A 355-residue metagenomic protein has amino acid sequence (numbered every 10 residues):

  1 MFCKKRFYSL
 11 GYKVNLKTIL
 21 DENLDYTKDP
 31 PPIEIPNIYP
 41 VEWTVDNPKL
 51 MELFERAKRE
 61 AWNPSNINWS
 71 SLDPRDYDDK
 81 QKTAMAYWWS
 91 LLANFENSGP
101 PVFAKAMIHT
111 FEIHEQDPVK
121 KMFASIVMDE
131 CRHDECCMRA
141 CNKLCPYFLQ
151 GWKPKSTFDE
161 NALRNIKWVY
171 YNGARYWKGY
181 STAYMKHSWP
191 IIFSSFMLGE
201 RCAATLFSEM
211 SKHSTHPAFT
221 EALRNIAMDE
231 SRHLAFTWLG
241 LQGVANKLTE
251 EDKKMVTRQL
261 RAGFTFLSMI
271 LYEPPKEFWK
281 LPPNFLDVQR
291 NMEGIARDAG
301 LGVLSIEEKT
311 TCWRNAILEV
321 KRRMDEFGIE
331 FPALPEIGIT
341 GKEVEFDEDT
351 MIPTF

Functional and structural regions predicted by a protein language model:
M1-K121, K143-I191, L248-F355: Terminal targeting/low-complexity segments that flank the catalytic cores of oxidoreductases
L92-P100, I126-C141, Y170, F193-A204 (+2 more regions): Alpha-helical transition-metal enzyme core signature, strongest for iron centers
K105-H109, C136, A140, M210-H213 (+1 more regions): Amphipathic, soluble alpha-helical interaction motifs
K120, A124, R224: Conserved HATPase_c
N165-M210, S214-A222, A227-M228: Loop-centered beta-sheet repeat module
L206-F266: Aromatic-anchored, glycine/proline-accented short structural segments that stabilize local strand-turns or short
